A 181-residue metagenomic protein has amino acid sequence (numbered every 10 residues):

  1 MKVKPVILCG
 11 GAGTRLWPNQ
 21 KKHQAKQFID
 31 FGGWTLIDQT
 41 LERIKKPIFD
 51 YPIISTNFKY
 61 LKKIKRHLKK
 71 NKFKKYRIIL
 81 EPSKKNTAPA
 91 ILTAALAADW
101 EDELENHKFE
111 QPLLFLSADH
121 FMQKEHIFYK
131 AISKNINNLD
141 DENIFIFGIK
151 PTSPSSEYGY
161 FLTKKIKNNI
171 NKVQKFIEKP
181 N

Functional and structural regions predicted by a protein language model:
M1-I7, T14-P18, K22, W34-F115 (+1 more regions): Conserved N-terminal catalytic core of the sugar/cofactor nucleotidyltransferase
L8-C9, S55, L114-S117, I146-K150 (+1 more regions): Short beta-strand segments
L8-G11, E157: Short glycine/serine/threonine-biased micro-segments
F28, I78-I79, I144-I146: Conserved beta-strand scaffold positions in the cores of enzyme catalytic domains, especially in NTP/NDP-utilizing
M122-N181: Conserved core of the sugar-phosphate nucleotidyltransferase
